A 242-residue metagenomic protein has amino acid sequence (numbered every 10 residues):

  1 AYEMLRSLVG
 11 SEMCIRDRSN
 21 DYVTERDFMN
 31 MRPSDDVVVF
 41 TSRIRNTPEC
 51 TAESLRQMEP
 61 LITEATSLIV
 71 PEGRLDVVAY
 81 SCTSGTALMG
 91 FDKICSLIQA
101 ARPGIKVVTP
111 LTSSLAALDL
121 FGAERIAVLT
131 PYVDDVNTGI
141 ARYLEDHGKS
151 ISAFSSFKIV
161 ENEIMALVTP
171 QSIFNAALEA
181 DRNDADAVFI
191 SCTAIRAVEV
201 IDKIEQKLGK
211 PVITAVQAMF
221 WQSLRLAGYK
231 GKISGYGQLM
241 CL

Functional and structural regions predicted by a protein language model:
A1-G10: Single conserved hydrophobic/aromatic residue that forms the stacking wall/gate of nucleotide- or nucleobase-binding
S11-A65, Y132-A166: N-terminal glycine-rich anion-binding loop in soluble enzyme alpha/beta folds
E59-G73, S172-A185: Short, well-structured alpha-helical segments in soluble
T66-T112: Glycine/small-residue-rich loop that forms an oxyanion/phosphate-binding "nest" at active or ligand-binding sites
D76-S81, A127-L129, A185-C192: Periplasmic-binding protein-like
L97-A101, I105-V160, M240: Conserved beta-alpha
V160-N162, K210-K232: Short, flexible loop segments at boundaries between secondary-structure elements
N175-E205, F220: Hydrophobic alpha-helical
